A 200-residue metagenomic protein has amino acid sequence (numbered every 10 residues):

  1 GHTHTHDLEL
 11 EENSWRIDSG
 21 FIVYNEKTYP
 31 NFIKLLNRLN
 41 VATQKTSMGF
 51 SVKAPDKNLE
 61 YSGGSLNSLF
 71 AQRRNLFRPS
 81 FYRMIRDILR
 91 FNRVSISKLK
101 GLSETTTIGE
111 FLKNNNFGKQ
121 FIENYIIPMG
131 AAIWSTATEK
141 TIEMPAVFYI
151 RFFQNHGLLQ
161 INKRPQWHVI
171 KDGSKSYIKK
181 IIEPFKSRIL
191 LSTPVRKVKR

Functional and structural regions predicted by a protein language model:
G1-V23: Conserved N-terminal glycine-rich FAD pyrophosphate-binding loop of Rossmann-like flavoproteins
T3-T5, G49-S51, V195: Short, acidic/polar N-cap/turn motifs at the starts of alpha helices
H4-D7, I33, N37, K113 (+1 more regions): Class I S-adenosyl-L-methionine
E9-S14, R86-L89, H156-Q160, K197: A short alpha-helix capping/helix-coil boundary motif
W15-D18, N25-R151: Mobile amphipathic helical/loop "lid" adjacent to a hydrophobic cofactor/ligand pocket
V52-A54, K197-R200: Conserved hydrophobic "DFG−1" position in protein kinase catalytic cores
Y149-K199: Helical element adjacent to the flavin cofactor pocket in flavoenzyme catalytic cores
